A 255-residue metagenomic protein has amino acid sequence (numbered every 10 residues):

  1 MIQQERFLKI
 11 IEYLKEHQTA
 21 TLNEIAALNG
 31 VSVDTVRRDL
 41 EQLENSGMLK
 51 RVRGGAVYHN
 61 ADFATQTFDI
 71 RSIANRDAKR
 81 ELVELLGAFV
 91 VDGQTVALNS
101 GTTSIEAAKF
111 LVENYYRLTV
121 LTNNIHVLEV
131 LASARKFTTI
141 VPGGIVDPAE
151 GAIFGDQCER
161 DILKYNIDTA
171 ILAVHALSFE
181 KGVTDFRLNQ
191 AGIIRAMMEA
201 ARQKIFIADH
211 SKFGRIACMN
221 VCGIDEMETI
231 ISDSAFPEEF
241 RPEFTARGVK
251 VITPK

Functional and structural regions predicted by a protein language model:
I2-E12, T19-I25, G30, A78 (+1 more regions): Conserved phosphate- and dinucleotide-binding cores of soluble alpha/beta proteins, encompassing both enzyme active
I2-N29, D34-S100, K109-T119, A132-F137: HTH-adjacent hinge/linker in prokaryotic transcriptional regulators
G55, H126-V127: Short glycine-enriched loops at secondary-structure junctions
T103: Hydrophobic/small residue at the entry helix of a nucleotide-binding pocket
E106: N-terminal active-site wall of soluble small-molecule enzyme domains
